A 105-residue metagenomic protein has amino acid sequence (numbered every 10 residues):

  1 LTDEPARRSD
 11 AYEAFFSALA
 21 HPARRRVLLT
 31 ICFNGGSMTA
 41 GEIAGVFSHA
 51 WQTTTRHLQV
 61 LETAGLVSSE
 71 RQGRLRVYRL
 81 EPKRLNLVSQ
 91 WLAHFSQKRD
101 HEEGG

Functional and structural regions predicted by a protein language model:
L1-Y12, L29-F33, P82-G105: Amphipathic alpha-helical dimerization/coiled-coil segments that flank or bridge DNA-binding/regulatory modules
D10-A50, Q72-N86: N-terminal helix-turn-helix DNA-binding core of bacterial DNA-binding proteins
L58-Q59: Short, hydrophobic-biased segments on the C-terminal half of alpha helices that form "recognition helices"
G65: Glycine-centered, phosphate/nucleic-acid-interacting loop/turn motifs that mediate DNA/RNA or nucleotide
S69: Short beta-strand "wing" residues that participate in macromolecule-binding interfaces
